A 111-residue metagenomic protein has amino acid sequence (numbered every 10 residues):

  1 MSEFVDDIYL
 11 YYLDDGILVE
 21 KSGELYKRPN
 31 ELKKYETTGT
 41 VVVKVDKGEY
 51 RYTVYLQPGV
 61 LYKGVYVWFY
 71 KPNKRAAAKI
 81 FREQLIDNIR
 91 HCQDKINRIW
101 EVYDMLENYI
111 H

Functional and structural regions predicted by a protein language model:
S2, G16-E20, V42-R51: Short, surface-exposed beta-strand/loop "edge" segments at domain boundaries and coil↔beta transitions
E3-I17, K33: A short beta-strand micro-motif
D6, K21, L25-R28, Y52 (+3 more regions): Terminal low-complexity, poorly structured segments
Y9, E36-K44, R51-T53: Ser/Thr- (and often Asn-) enriched beta-sheet segments in non-cytosolic proteins
I17-V42: Short beta-strand-centered aromatic/proline hotspots
K47-H91: Intrinsically disordered, low-complexity, charged/polar segments
A78-H111: Contiguous, amphipathic alpha-helical segments that mediate oligomerization or scaffolding in large protein assemblies
